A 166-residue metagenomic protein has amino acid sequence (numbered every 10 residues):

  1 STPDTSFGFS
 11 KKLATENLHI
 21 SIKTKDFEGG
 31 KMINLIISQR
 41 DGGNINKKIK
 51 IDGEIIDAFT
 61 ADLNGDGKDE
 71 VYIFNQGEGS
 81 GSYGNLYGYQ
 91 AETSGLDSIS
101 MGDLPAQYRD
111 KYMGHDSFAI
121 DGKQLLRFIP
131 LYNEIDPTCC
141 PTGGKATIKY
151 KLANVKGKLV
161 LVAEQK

Functional and structural regions predicted by a protein language model:
S1-I56, V160-K166: Terminal domain-start segments
F7-L13, Y72, C139, A146-K149: Secretory-pathway ectodomains
K11-K12, I56-L63, D110-K111, H115-I120: Short, exposed beta-strand/loop patches in secreted or surface proteins that constitute
T15-S21, L63-Q76, D121-P130: Acidic/hydrophobic-patterned starts of short beta strands in beta-sheet-rich repeat architectures
D26-E28, G77-S80, Y132-D136: Short glycine/acidic-enriched loop and turn motifs that connect beta-strands
G43, S94, V155-G157: Short coil/turn linkers that define WD40 beta-propeller blade boundaries
T60-T93: Mid-length scaffold segments of soluble, non-membrane domains
N85-Y87, G95-N154, Q165-K166: Short aromatic loop motif centered on NTY/YTY
